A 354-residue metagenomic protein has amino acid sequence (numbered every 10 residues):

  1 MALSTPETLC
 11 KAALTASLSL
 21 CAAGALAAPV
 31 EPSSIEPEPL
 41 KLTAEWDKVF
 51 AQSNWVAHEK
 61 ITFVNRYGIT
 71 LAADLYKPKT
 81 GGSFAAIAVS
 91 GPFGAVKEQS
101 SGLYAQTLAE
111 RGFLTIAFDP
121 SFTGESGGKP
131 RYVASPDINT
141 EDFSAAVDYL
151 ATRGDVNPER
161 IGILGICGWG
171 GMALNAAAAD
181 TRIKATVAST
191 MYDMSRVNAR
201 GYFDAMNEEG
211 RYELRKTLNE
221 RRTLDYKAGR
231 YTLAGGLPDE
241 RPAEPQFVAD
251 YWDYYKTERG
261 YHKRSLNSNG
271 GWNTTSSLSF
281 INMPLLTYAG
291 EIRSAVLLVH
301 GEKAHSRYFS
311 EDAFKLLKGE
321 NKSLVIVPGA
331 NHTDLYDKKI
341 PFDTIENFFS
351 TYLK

Functional and structural regions predicted by a protein language model:
I35-G82: N-terminal cap/lid segment of alpha/beta-hydrolase-fold proteins
S83-P92: Short beta-strand element of the alpha/beta-hydrolase
G94-Q106, P120: The serine-hydrolase catalytic nucleophile loop
T107-G127: Conserved alpha/beta-hydrolase
V133-G154: Alpha/beta-hydrolase active-site loop
L174-K256: Alpha/beta-hydrolase-fold enzymes
I292, L298-H300: Short beta-strand/loop motif that positions the catalytic acidic residue of the alpha/beta-hydrolase fold
A330-K339: Catalytic histidine-centered segment of alpha/beta-hydrolase-like enzymes
